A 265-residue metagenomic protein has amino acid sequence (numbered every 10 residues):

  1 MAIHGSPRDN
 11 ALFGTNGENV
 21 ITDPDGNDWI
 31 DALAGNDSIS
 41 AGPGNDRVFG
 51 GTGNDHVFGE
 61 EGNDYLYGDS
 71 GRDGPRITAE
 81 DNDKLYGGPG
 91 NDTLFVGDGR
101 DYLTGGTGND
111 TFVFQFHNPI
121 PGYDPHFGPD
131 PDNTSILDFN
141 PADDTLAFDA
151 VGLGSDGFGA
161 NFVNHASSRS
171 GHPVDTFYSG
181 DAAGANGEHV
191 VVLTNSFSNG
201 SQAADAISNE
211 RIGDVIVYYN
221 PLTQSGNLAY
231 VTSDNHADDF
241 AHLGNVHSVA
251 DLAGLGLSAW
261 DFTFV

Functional and structural regions predicted by a protein language model:
I3-G5: Disulfide-bonded cysteine-rich modules in secreted/extracellular proteins, activating on the conserved Cys frameworks
D9, F13, E18-F177: Acidic, glycine-rich calcium-binding repeat modules characteristic of RTX/beta-roll and related beta-solenoid repeat
N109-V265: Acidic glycine/aspartate-rich repeat arrays in secreted/surface proteins
